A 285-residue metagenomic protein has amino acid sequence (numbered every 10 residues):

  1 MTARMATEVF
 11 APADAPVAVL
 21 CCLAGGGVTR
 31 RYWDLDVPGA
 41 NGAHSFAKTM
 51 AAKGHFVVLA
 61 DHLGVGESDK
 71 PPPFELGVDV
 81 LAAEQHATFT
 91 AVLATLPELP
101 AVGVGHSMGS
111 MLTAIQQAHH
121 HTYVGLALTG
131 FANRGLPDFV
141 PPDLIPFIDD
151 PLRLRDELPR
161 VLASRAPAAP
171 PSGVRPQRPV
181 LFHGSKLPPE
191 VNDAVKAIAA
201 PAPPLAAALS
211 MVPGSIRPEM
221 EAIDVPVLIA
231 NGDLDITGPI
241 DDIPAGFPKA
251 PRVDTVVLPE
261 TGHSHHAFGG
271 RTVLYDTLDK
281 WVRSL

Functional and structural regions predicted by a protein language model:
T2-A11: A short loop-to-beta-strand scaffold at the N-terminal edge of the catalytic core in hydrolase folds
D14-V58: Short, surface-exposed "cap/lid" segments of acyl-processing enzymes
R31, A60-L76, H263-S264: Glycine-rich "HGGG/HGxG" loop immediately N-terminal to the catalytic nucleophile of the alpha/beta-hydrolase
E75-T95: Alpha/beta-hydrolase active-site loop
E98-L136: Conserved hydrolase catalytic core segment
P141-L234: Alpha/beta-hydrolase
N231-T261: Conserved loop-alpha-helix segment in the C-terminal half of the alpha/beta-hydrolase fold that carries the catalytic
T261-V273: Catalytic histidine-centered segment of alpha/beta-hydrolase-like enzymes
